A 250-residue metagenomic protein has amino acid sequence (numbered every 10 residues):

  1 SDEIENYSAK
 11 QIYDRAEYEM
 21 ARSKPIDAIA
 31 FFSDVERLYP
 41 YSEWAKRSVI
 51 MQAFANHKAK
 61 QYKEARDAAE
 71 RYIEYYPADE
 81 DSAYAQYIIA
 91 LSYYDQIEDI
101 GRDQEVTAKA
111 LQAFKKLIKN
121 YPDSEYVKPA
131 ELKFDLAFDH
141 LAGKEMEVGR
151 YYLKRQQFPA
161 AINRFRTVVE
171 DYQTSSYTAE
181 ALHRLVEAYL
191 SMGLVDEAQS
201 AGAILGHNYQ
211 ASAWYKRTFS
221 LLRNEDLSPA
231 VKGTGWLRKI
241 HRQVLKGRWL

Functional and structural regions predicted by a protein language model:
S1-L250: Acidic, polar-rich low-complexity tracts and alpha-helical solenoid repeat scaffolds
